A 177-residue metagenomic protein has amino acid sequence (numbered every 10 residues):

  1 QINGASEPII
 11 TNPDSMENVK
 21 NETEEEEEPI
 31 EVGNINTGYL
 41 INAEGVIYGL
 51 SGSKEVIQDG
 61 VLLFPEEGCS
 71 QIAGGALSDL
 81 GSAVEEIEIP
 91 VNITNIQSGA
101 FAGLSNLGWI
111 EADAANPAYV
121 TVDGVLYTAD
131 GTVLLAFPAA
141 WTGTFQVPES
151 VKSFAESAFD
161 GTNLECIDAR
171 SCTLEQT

Functional and structural regions predicted by a protein language model:
I2-N3, N12, E28-A43, E55-Q71 (+5 more regions): Structural signature of tandem-repeat unit edges
I47-G49: Short linear proline/tyrosine/threonine-rich motifs used for host-factor recruitment and membrane trafficking/assembly
G52: Aromatic-rich, solvent-exposed beta-strand/loop patch
